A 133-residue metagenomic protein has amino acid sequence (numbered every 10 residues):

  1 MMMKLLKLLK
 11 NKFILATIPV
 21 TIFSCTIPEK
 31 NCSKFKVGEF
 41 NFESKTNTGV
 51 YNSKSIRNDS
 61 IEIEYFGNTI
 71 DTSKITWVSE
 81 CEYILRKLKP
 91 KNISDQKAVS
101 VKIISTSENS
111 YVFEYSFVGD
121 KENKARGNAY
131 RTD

Functional and structural regions predicted by a protein language model:
M2-I14: Bacterial N-terminal signal peptides that target proteins for export
I22-S24: C-terminal motif of bacterial Sec signal peptides marking the signal peptidase cleavage site
T26-P28: Bacterial signal peptide processing site
C32-T48: Tryptophan-anchored aromatic micro-motifs
F42-E43, E62-Y65, Y83-K87, Y111-Y115: Short hydrophobic/aromatic-rich beta-strand segments that constitute the beta-sheet cores of beta-sandwich/beta-barrel
V50-V78: N-terminal glycine/threonine-rich, aromatic-flanked beta-hairpin/loop signature
L85-E108: An anionic, turn-rich surface loop/hairpin at beta-sheet edges that serves as a generic interaction/coordination patch
V112-R126: Short, exposed beta-strand-loop hairpins at the edges of beta-sheets in extracellular/periplasmic proteins
